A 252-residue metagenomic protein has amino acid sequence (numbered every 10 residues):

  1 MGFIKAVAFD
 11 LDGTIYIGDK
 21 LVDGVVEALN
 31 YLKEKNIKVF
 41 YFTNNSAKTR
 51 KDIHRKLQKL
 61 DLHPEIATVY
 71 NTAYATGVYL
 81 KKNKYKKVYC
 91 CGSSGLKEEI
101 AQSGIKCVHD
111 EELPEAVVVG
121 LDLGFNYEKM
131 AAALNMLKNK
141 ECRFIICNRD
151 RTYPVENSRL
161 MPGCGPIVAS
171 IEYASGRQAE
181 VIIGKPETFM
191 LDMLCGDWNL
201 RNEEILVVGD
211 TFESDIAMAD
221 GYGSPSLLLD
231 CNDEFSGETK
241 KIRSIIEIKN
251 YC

Functional and structural regions predicted by a protein language model:
G2-A6, I17-K20, V26-E27, Y31-E34 (+2 more regions): Asp-based, Mg2+/Mn2+-dependent phosphohydrolase catalytic module
D10: Active-site residues of response regulator receiver
N45: Conserved phosphate/oxyanion-binding catalytic-loop motifs
A75-T76, N83: Hydrophobic alpha-helical segments within soluble ligand-binding/sensing domains
